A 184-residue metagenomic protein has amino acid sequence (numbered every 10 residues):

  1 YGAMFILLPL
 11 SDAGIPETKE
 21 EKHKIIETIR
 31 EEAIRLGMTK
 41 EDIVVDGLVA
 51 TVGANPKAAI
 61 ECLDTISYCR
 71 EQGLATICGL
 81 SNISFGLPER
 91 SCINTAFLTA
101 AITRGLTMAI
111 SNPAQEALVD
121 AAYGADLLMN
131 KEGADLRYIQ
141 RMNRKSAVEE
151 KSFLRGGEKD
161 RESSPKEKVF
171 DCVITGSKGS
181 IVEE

Functional and structural regions predicted by a protein language model:
Y1-D42, A50-I77, S81-E184: ATP-dependent carboxylate/acyl-activation modules
